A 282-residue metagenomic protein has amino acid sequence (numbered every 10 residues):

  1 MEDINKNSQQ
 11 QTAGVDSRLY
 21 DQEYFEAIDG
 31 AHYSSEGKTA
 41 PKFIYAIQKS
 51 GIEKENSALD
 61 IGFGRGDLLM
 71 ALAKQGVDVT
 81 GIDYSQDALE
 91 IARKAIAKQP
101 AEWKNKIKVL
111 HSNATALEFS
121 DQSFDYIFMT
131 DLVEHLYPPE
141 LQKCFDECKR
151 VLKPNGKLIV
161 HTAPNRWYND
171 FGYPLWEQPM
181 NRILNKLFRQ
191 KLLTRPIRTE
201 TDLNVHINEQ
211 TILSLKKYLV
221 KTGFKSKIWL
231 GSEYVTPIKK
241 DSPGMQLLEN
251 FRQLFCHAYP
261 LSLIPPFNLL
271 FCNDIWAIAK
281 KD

Functional and structural regions predicted by a protein language model:
M1-S120, Y126-T130, Q142-F145, G231-S232 (+1 more regions): Conserved N-terminal segment of class I S-adenosyl-L-methionine
A13, R18, Q22-Y24, G30-G37 (+4 more regions): S-adenosyl-L-methionine-dependent methyltransferase catalytic module, highlighting the catalytic core
G76, K104-K106, N155, G223-S226: A generic structural signal for alpha->beta connector loops
E134-L136: A short His-aromatic
K280-D282: C-terminal beta-strand of the catalytic ATP-binding
